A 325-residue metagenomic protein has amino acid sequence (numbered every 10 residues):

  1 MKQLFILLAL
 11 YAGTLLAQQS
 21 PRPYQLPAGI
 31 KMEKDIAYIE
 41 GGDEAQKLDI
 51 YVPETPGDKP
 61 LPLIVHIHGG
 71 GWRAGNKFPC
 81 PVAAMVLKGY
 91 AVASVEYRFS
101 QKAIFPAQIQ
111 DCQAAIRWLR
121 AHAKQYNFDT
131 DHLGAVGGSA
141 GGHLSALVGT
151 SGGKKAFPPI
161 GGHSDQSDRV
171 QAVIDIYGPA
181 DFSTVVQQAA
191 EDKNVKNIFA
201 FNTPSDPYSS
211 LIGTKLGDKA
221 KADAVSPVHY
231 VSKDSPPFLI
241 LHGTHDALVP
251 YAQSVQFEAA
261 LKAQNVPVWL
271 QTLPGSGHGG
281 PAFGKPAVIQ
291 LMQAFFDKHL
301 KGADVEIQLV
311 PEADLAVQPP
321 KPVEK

Functional and structural regions predicted by a protein language model:
K2, A17-Q18: Intrinsically disordered, low-complexity regions enriched in polar/acidic and amide residues
Q3-G13: Sec-dependent N-terminal signal peptides
Q18-K325: Alpha/beta-hydrolase superfamily serine-hydrolase fold, recognizing
